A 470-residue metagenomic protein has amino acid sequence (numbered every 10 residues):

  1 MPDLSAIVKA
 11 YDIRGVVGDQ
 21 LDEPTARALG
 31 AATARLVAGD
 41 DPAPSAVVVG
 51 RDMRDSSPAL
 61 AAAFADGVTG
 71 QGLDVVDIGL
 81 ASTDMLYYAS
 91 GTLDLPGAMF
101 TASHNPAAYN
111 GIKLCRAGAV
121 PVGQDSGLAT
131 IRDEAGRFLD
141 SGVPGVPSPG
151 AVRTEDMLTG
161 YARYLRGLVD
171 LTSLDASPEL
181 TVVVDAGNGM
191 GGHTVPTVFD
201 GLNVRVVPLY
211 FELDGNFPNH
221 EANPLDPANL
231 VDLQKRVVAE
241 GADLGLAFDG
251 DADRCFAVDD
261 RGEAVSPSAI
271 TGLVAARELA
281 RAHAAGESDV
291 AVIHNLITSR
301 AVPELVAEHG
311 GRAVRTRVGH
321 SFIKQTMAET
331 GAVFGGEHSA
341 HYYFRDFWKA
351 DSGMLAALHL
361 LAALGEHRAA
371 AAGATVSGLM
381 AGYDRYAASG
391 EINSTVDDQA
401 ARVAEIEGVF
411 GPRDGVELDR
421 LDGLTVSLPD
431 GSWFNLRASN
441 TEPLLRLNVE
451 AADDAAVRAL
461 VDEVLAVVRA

Functional and structural regions predicted by a protein language model:
M1-F64, G70-Q71, A151-L180: An N-terminal, well-structured beta->alpha segment
G39, A43-N110, R166, T197-V258: N-terminal small/polar loop signature for handling phosphorylated ligands or for N-terminal nucleophile
P42-D52, V76, T181-V183, V290-L296 (+1 more regions): Short glycine-rich phosphate-binding loop at a beta-alpha junction
I78, A129-R163, G167, D260-H338 (+1 more regions): Proline/glycine-rich low-complexity loops and linkers
G97-Y109, L114, V237-D259, E263-A264 (+1 more regions): Glycine-rich phosphate-binding loop
N110-E240: Gly/Ser/Thr-enriched, mixed-charge loops and adjacent short helices that form phosphate/oxyanion-binding elements
N203, P208-Y210, E263-A282, G353-A362: Gly/Ser/Thr-rich active-site loops/lids in small-molecule metabolic enzymes that frequently grip phosphoryl groups
A284-A470: Phosphate-binding and adjacent anionic-ligand microenvironments
